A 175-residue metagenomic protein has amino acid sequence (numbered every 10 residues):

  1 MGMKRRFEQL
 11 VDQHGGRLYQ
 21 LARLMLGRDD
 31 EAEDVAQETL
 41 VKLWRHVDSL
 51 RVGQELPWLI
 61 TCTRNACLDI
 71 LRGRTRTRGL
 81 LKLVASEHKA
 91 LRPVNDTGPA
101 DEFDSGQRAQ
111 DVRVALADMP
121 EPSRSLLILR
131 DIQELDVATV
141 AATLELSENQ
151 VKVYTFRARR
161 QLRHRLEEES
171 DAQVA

Functional and structural regions predicted by a protein language model:
M1-Q20, L24, D30-E33, W44: A short, charge-rich alpha-helical start-of-domain segment used by transcription regulators
L18, A22, L59, T63-L71: Hydrophobic-face residues of short alpha-helical interaction/recognition segments
D34-V41, R45, G53-N65: Structural recognition of an alpha-helix C-terminal capping motif at a helix-to-coil junction
R64-L83, L91, S105, E168: Arg/Lys-rich amphipathic alpha helix in sigma70-family domain 2
R72-T75, M119, R159-A175: Short, Lys/Arg-enriched C-terminal cap helix and immediately downstream tail that follows
E87-A117: Acidic, proline/glycine-rich intrinsically disordered inter-domain spacer in sigma factors
A117, E121-S125, Q133-Q150: Helix-turn-helix DNA-binding module
A138, L144-E168: DNA-recognition helix of helix-turn-helix
